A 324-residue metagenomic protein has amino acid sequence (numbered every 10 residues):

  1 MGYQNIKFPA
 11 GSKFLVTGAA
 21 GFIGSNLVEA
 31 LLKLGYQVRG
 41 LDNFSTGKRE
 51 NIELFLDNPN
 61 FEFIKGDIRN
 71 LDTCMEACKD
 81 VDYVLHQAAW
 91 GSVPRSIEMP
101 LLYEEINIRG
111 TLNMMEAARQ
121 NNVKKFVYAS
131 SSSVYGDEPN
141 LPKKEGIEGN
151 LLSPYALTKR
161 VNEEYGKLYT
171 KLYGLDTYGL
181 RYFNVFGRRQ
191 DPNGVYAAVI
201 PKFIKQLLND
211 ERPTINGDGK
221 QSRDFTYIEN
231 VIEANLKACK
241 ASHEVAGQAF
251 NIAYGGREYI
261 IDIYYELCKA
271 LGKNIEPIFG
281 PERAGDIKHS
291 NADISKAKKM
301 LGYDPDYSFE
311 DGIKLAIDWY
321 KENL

Functional and structural regions predicted by a protein language model:
M1-V185, C239, Y307, N323: N-terminal Rossmann-like NAD(P)+-binding domain of SDR-like oxidoreductases, especially those catalyzing
G2-F8, L27-K33, R69, L208-L324: C-terminal substrate-binding subdomain of Rossmann-fold SDR/epimerase-dehydratase oxidoreductases
S45, E50, I200-P201, I232-L236: Short alpha-helix within the catalytic core of nucleotide-sugar-dependent glycosyltransferases
D72-M75, D82, P94, L101 (+10 more regions): Residues in well-ordered alpha-helical elements
S96, G146-E148, T177, R181-P192 (+4 more regions): A conserved pocket-lining segment of Rossmann-fold NAD(P)-dependent short-chain dehydrogenase/reductase
V161, Y165, Y169, V199 (+3 more regions): Hydrophobic alpha-helix immediately C-terminal to the catalytic Tyr-X-X-X-Lys motif of short-chain
